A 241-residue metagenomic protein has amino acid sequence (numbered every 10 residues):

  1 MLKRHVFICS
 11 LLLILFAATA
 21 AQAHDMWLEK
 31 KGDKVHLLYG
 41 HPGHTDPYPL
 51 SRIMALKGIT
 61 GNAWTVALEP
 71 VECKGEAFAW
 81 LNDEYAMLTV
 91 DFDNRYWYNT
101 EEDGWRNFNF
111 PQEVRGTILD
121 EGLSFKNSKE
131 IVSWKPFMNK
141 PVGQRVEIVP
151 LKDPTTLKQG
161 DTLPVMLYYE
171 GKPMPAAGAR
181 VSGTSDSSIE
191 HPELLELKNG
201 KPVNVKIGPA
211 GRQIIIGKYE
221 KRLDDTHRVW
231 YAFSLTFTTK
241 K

Functional and structural regions predicted by a protein language model:
M1-C9: Bacterial N-terminal signal peptides that target proteins for export
C9-A17: Bacterial N-terminal signal peptides
A23-F78: Start-of-domain marker
A23-K34, E102-L163, Y168-A177, S185-I189 (+1 more regions): Beta-strand-rich domain onsets/edges
L56-T65, G178-L195: Short amphipathic beta-strand segments in non-cytosolic proteins
E72-A77, E190-G211: Glycine-centered loop-to-beta-strand initiation motif
E84-L88, G211-I215: Exposed beta-strand face motif in extracellular beta-rich ectodomains
D93-E101, K221-T226: Short acidic/polar inter-strand loop motif in beta-rich domains
